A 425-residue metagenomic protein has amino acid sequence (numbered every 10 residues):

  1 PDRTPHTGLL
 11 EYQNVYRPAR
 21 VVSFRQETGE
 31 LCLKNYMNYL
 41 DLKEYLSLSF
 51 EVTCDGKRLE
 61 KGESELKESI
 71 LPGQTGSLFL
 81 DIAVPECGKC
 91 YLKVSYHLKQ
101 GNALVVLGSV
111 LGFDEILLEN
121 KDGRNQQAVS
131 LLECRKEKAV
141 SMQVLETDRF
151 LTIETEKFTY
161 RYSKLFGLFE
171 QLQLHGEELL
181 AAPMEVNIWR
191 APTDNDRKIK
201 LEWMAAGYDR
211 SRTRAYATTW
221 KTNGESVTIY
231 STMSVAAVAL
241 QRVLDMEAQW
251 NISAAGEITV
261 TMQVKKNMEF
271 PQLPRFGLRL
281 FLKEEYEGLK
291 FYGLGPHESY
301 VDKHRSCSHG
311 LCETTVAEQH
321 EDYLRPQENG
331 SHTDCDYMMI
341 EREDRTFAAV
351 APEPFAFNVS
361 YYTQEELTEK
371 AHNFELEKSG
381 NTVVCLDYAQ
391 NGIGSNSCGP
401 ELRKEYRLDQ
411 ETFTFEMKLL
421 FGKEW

Functional and structural regions predicted by a protein language model:
P1-C32, Y36-E44, S49-K57: Extended substrate-binding grooves/exosites of carbohydrate-active enzymes
T28, Y45-S49, Y91, F150 (+2 more regions): Exposed beta-strand and adjacent loop surfaces of beta-rich binding modules that mediate intermolecular recognition
E30-M37, L92-Y96, K157, Q263-V264 (+1 more regions): Buried hydrophobic-core signal for structured, non-transmembrane domains
M37-L42, Q100, N267-E269: Short, acidic/polar linear motifs in exposed loop/turn regions
L46-L104: Intrinsically disordered, low-complexity Pro/Gly/Ser/Thr-rich segments with frequent PxxP/GP/PP motifs and embedded
E60-G62, L107-D114: Extracellular and select intracellular beta-sandwich modules with Ser/Thr-enriched, small-residue motifs on
D81-C87, N102, I116-W425: Beta-strand/loop-rich accessory regions of lumenal/periplasmic or secreted enzymes, predominantly carbohydrate-active
